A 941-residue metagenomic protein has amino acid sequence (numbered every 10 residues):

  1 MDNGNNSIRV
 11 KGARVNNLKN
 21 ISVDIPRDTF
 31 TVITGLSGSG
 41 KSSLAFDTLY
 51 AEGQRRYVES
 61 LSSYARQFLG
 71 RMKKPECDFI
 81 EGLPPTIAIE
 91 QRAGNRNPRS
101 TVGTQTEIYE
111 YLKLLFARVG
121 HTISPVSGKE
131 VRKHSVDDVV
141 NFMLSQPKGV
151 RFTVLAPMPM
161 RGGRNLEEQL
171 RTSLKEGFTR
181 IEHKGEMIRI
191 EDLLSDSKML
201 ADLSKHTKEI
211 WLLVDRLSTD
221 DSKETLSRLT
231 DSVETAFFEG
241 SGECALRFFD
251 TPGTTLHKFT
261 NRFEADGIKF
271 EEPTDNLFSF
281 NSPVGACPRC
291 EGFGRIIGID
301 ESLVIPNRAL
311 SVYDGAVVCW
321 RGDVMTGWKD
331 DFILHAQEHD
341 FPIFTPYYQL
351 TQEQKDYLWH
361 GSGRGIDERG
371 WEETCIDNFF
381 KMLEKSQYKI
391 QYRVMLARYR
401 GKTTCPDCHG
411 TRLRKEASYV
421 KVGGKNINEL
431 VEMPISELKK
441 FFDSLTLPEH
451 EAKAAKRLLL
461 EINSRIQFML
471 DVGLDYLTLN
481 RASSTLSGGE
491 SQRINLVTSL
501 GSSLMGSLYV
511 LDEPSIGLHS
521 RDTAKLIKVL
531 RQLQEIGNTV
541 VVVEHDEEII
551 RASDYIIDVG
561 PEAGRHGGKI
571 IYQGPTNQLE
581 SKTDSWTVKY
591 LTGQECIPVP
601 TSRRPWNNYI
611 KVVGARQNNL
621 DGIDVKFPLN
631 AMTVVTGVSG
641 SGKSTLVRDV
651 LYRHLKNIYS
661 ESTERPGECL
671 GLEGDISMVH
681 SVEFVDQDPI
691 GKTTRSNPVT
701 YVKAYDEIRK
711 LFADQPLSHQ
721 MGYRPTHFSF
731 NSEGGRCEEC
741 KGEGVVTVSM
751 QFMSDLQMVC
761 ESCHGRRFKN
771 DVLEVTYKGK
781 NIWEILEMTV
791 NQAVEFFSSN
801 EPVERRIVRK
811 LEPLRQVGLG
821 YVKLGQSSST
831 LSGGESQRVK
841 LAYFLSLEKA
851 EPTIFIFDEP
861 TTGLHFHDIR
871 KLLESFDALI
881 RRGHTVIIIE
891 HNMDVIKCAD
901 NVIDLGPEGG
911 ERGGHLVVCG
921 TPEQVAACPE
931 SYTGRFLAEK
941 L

Functional and structural regions predicted by a protein language model:
M1-L941: Conserved phosphate-binding elements of NTP-dependent enzyme cores
